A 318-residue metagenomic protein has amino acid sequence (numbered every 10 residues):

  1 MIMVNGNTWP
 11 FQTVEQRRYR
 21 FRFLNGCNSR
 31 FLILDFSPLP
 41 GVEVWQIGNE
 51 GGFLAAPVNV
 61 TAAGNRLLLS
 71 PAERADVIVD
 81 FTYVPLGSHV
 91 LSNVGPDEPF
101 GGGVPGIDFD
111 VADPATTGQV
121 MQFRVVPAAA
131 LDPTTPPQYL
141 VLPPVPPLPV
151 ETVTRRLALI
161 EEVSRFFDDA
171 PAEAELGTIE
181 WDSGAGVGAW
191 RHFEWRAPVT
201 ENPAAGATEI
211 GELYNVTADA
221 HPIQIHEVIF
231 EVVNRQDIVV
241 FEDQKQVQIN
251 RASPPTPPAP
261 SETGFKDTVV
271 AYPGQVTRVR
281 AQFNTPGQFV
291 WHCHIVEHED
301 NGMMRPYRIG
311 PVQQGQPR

Functional and structural regions predicted by a protein language model:
M1-L142: Histidine- and aromatic-rich segments of cupredoxin/plastocyanin-like copper-binding domains
E43-N65, P114-G118, V150-R318: Active-site pocket scaffolds in enzymes
V126-F166: Compositionally biased low-complexity segments at domain edges in trafficked proteins and select soluble regulators
